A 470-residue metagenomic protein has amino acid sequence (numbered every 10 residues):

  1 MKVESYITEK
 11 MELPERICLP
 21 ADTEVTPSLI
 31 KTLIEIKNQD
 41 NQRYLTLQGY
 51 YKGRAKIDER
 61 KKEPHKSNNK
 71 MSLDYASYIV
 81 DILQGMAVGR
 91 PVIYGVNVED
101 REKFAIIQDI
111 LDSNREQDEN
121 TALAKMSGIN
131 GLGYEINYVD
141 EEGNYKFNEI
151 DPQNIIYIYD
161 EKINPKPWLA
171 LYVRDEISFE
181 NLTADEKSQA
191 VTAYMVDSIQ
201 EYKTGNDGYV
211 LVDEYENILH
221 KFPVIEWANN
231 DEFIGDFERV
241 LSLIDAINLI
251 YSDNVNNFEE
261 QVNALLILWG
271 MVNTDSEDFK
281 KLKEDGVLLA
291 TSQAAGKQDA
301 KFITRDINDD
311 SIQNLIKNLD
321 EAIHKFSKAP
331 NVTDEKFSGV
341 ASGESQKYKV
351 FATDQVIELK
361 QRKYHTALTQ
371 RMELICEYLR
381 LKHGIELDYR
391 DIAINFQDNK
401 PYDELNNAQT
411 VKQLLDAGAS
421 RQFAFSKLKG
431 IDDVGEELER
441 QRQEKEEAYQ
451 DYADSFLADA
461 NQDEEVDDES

Functional and structural regions predicted by a protein language model:
M1-F147, E465-D468: Extended, helix-rich architectural segments
R43, R54, R90, N114-T121 (+10 more regions): Short secondary-structure junctions and interdomain/linker hinges
E99-K103, L111-E119, S127, R239 (+6 more regions): Short amphipathic alpha-helical segments
F104-I107, D299-K301, V350: A short, surface-exposed helix-loop junction/capping segment
A124, G128-N130, Y134-E232: Extended, regular secondary-structure scaffolds
Y138, Y172-D175, I250, D306 (+1 more regions): Structured loops at beta-to-helix junctions and adjacent beta-edge loops in soluble globular domains
V210-S345: Extended, charged amphipathic alpha-helical segments
K281-D285, L289-Q293, S311, N318-S470: C-terminal helix-loop subdomains that flank or include functional centers
